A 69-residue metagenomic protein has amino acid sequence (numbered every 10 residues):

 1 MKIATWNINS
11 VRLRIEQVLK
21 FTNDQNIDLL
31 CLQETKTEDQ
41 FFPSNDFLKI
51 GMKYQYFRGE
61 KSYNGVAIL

Functional and structural regions predicted by a protein language model:
M1-M52, Y63-V66: N-terminal, active-site-proximal structural segment of metallo-dependent hydrolase catalytic domains
F57-E60: Short Gly/Pro-enriched turn/cap motifs at secondary-structure boundaries
L69: Active-site-proximal cofactor/substrate-binding loop regions of enzyme domains
